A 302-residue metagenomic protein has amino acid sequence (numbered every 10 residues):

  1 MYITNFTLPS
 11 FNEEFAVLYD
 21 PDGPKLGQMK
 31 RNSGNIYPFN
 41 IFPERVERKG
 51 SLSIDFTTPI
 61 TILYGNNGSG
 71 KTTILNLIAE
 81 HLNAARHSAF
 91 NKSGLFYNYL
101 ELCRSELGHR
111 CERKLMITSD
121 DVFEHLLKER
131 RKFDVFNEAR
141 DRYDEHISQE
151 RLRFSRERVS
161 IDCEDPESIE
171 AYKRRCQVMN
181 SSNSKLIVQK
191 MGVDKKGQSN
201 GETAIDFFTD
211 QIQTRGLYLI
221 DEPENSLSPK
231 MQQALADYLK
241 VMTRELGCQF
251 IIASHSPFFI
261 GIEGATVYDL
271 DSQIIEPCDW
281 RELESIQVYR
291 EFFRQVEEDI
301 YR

Functional and structural regions predicted by a protein language model:
M1-S51: N-terminal pre-Walker A segment at the start of P-loop NTPase domains
E47-T58, D210-T214, R244: Phosphate-binding P-loop
I60-I62, T72-S148: ABC ATPase nucleotide-binding domain signature region
T61-Y64, L219: Short hydrophobic/aromatic beta-strand immediately N-terminal to the Walker A/P-loop
N67, E138-Q149, D162-E164, I169-Y172 (+2 more regions): Conserved ABC ATPase signature
R113, G216-L217: The start of beta-strands in P-loop NTPase/AAA+ ATPase cores
L217-L219, I251: Structural motif
K230-I251, H255-R302: C-terminal lobe/lid and adjacent interdomain/linker elements of RecA-like ASCE P-loop ATPase modules
